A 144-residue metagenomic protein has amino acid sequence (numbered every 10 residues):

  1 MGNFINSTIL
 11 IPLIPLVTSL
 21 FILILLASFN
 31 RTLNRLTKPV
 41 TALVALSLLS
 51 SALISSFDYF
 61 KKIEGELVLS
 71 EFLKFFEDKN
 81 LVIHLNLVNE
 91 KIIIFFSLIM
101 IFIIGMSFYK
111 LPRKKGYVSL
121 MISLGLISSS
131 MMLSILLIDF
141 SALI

Functional and structural regions predicted by a protein language model:
M1-L13, L20-I122: Transmembrane helix-loop-helix hairpins at membrane boundaries of multipass inner-membrane proteins
N6, L10-P15, L133-I144: Hydrophobic alpha-helical membrane segments of integral membrane proteins
L49-S51, S129, L136-D139: Short, solvent-exposed loop/edge-beta patches enriched in aromatic
L124-M131: Hydrophobic, membrane-inserted alpha-helices
